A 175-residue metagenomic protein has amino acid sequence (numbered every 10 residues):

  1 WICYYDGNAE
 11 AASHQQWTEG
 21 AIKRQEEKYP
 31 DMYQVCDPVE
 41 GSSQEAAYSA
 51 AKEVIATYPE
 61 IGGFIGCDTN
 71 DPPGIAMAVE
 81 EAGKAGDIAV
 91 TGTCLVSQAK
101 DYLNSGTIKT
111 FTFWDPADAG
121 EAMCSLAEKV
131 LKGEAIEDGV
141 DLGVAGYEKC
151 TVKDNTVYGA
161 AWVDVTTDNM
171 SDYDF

Functional and structural regions predicted by a protein language model:
W1-F175: A residue-level marker of the well-folded mature domains of exported/periplasmic proteins
